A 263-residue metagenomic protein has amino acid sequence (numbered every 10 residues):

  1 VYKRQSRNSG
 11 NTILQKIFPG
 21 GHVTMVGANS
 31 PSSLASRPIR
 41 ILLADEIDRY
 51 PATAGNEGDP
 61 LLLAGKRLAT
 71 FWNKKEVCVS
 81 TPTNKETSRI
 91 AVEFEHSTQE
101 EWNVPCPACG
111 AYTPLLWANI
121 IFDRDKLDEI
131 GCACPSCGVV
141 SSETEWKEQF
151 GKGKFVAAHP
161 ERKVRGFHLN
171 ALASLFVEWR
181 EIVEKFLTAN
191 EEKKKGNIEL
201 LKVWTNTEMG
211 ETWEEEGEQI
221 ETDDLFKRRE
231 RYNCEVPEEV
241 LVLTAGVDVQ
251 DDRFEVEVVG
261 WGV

Functional and structural regions predicted by a protein language model:
K3-D224, R228-V263: Short, flexible loop motifs at catalytic/binding sites
